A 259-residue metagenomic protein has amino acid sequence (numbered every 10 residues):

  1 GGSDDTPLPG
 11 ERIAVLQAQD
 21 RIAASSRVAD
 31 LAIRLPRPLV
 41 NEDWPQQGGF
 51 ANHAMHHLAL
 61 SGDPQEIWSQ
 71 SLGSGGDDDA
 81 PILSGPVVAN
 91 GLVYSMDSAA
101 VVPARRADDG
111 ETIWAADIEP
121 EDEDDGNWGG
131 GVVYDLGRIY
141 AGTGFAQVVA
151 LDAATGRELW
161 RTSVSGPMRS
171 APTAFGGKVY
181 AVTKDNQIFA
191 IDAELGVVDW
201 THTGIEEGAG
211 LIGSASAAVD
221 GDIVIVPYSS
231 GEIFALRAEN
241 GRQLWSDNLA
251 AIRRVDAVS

Functional and structural regions predicted by a protein language model:
T6-A24, L31-I67: Blade/loop signatures of beta-propeller domains
N41-E42, N90-G91, L136-G137, G176-G177 (+1 more regions): Short coil/turn segments that connect the beta-strands within blades of beta-propeller domains
N52-S69, S98-I113, D117: Beta-propeller domains
I67-V87, A115-V133, L159-F175, V198-D220 (+1 more regions): Extracytoplasmic beta-rich repeat domains
D97-S98, N127, L136, T143-G144 (+2 more regions): Structural signature of WD-repeat beta-propellers
R106-G110, D152-T155, D192-G196, R237-N240: Short loop/turn segments that connect beta-strands within beta-propeller blades
